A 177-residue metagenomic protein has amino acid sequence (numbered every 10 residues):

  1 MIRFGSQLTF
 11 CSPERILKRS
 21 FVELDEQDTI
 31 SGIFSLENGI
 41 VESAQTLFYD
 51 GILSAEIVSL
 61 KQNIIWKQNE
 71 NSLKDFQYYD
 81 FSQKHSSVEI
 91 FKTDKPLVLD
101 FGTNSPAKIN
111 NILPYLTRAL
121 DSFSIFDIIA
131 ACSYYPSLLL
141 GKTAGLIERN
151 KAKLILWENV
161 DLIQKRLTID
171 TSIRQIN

Functional and structural regions predicted by a protein language model:
M1-S54, V58, F126, Y135-K142 (+3 more regions): N-terminal metal-binding scaffold of metallo-dependent hydrolase/deaminase domains
C11, L24, I30-F34, N69-E89 (+4 more regions): Active-site core of metal-dependent hydrolases
N38, N63, N69-N71, N104 (+4 more regions): Detector for Asparagine
N38-V88: Metal-associated gating/positioning segment near the N- to mid-region
F91-I163: His/Asp/Glu-enriched, well-ordered alpha-helical/loop segment that forms or immediately abuts the divalent-metal
L167: Conserved phosphotransfer cores of two-component systems
